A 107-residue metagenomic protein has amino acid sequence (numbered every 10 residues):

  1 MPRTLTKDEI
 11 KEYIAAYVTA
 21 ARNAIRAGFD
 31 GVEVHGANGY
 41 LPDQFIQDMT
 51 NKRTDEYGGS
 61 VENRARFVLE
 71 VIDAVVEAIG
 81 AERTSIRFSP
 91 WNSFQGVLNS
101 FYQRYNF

Functional and structural regions predicted by a protein language model:
M1-F107: Flavin-dependent oxidoreductase catalytic cores
